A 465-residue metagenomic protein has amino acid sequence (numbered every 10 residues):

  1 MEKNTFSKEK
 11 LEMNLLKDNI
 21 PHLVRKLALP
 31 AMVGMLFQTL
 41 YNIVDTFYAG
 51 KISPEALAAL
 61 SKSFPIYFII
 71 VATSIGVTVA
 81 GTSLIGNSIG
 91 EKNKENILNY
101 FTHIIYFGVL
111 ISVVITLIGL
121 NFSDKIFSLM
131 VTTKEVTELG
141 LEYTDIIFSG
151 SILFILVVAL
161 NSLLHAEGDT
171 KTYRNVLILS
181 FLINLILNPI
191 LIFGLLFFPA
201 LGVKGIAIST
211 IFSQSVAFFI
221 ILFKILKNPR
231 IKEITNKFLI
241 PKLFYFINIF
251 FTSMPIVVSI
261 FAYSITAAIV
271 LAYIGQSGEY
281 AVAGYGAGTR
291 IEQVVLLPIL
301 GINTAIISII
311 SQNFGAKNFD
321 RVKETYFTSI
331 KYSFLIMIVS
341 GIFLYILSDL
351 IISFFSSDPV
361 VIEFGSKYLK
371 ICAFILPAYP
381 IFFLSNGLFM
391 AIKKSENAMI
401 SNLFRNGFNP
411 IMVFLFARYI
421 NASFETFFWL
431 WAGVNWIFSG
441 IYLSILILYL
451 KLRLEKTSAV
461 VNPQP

Functional and structural regions predicted by a protein language model:
M1-A28, I85-I152, F198-M254, I310-I375 (+1 more regions): Short alpha-helical transmembrane segments in multi-pass integral membrane proteins
K26-D45, I146, V157, S180 (+5 more regions): Transmembrane helical elements of multi-pass membrane transporters/channels
A31, M35, T46-F47, S83 (+15 more regions): Transmembrane alpha-helix boundary and packing residues in multipass membrane permease domains and related
L36, L40-A58, F127-K134, I192-L201 (+6 more regions): Helix-terminus/linker motif at the lipid-water interface of multi-pass membrane proteins
F37, Y41, D45, V114-I118 (+20 more regions): Alpha-helical membrane-inserting segments
L57-L117, F154-G168, T172-Y173, L271 (+2 more regions): Small-residue-rich hydrophobic transmembrane alpha-helices
T78, I147-A166, Y173-N184, I206-I221 (+4 more regions): Short runs within selected transmembrane alpha-helices of multi-pass transporters and secretion channels
